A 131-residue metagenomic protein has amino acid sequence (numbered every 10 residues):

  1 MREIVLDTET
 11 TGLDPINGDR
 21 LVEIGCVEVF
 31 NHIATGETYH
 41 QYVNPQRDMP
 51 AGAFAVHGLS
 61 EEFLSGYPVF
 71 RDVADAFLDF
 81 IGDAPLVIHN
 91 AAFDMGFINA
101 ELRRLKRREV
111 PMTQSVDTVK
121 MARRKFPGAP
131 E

Functional and structural regions predicted by a protein language model:
M1-T113, P127-E131: Conserved non-catalytic scaffold segment of RNase H-like nuclease domains
V116-P127: Short, flexible loop segments at boundaries between secondary-structure elements
